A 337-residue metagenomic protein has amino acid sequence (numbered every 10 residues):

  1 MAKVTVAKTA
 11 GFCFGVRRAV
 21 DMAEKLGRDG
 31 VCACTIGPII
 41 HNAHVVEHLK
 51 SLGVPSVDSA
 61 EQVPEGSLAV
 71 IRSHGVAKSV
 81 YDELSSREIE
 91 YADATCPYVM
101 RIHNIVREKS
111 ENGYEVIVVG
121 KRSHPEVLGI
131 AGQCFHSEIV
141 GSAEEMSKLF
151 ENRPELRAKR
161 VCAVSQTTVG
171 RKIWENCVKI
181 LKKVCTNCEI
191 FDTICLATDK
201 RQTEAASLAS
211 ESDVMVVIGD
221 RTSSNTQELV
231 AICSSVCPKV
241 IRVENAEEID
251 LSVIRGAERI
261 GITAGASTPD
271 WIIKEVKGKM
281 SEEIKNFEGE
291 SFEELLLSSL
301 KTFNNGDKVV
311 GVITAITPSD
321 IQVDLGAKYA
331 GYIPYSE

Functional and structural regions predicted by a protein language model:
M1-I284: The feature marks the mature, well-folded catalytic cores of soluble enzymes
I284-E337: Single-stranded RNA-binding regions, centering on S1/OB-family and related RNA-binding modules
